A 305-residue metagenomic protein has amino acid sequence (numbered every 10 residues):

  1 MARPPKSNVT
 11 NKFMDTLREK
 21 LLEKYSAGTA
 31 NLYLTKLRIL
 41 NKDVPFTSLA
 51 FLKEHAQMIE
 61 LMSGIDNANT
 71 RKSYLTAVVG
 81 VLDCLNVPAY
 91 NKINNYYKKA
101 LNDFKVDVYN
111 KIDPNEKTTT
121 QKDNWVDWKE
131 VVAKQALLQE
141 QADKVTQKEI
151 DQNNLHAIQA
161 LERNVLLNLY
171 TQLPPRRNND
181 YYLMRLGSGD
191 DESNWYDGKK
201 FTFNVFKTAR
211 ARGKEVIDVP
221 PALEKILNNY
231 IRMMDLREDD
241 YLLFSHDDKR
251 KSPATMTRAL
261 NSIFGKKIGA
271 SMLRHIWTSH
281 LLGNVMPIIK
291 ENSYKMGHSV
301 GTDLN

Functional and structural regions predicted by a protein language model:
T10, R18-N102, V219, M272: Non-catalytic DNA-binding core/recognition domains of DNA-processing enzymes
A30, R71, M256, N292 (+1 more regions): Helix-turn-helix DNA-binding helix
Y90-I150: Flexible interdomain linker/hinge and immediately adjacent N-terminus of the catalytic tyrosine-recombinase domain
V132-N179: Basic, Lys/Arg- and aromatic-enriched nucleic-acid-binding interface segment
Q159-R163, L169-G189, N284-P287, M296-H298: A short, glycine-centered helix-capping/turn motif at helix boundaries that positions DNA-contacting or catalytic
Y182-L223: Conserved tyrosine-mediated DNA breakage-rejoining catalytic core shared by Y-recombinases
D218-W277, L282: Active-site/catalytic core of tyrosine-dependent DNA strand-transfer enzymes
K266-K267, V285-N305: Short, polar N-cap/turn motifs at the start of nucleic acid-interacting alpha helices
